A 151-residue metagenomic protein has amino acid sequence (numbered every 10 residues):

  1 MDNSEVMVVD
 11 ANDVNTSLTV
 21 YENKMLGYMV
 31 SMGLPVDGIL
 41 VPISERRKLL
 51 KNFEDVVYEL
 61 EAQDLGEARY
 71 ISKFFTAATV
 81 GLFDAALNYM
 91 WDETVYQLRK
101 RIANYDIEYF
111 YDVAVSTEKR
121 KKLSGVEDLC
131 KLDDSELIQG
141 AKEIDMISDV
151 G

Functional and structural regions predicted by a protein language model:
D2-E136: Amphipathic alpha-helical interface elements
I138-G151: Histidine-centered, metal-coordinating catalytic motifs and their short helical/loop contexts
